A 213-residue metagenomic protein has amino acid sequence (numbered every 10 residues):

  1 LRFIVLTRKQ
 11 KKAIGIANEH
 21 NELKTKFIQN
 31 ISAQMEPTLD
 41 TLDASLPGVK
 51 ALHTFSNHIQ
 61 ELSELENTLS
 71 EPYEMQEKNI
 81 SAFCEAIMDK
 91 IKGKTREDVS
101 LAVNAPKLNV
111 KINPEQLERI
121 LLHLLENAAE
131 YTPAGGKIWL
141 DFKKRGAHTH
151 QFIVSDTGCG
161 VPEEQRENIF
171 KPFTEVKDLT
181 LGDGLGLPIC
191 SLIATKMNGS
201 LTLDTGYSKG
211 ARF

Functional and structural regions predicted by a protein language model:
N67-Y73, N109-I112: Conserved micro-motifs of the catalytic ATP-binding
E74-Q76, R96-L108, R145: Conserved catalytic submotifs in the C-terminal HATPase_c
A128-A129: Short helix-loop "hinge" at the ATP-lid/N-box region of the Bergerat-fold HATPase_c
G135-H148: Short beta-strand/loop element within the Bergerat-fold HATPase_c
V161-F173: Short conserved segment of the HATPase_c
G186, C190: Short alpha-helical Gxxx[C/S/T] motif in the catalytic ATP-binding
N198-D204: Glycine-rich ATP-binding loops of the HATPase_c
